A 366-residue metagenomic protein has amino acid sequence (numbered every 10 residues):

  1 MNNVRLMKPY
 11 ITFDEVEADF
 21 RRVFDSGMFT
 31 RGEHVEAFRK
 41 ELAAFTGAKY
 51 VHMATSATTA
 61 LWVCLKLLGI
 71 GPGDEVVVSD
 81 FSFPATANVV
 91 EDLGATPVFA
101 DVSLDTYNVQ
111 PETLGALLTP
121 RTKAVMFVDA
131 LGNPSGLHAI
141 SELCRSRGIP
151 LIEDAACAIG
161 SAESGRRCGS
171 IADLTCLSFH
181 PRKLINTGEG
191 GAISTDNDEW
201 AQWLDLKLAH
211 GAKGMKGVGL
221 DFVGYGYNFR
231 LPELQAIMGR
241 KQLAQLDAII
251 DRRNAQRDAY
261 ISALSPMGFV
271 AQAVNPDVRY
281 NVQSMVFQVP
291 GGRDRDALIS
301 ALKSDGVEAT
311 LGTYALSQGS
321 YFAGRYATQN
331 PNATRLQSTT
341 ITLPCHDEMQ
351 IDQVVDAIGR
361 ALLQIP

Functional and structural regions predicted by a protein language model:
M1-L67, G71, D92-L93, F127 (+3 more regions): Conserved PLP-binding active-site segment in aminotransferase class I/II-type PLP enzymes
Y10, E36-E41, F45-V51, E112 (+5 more regions): PLP-dependent aminotransferase class I/II
T12, T30, S82, D105-T106 (+3 more regions): Glycine-/small-residue-rich active-site loops that bind phosphorylated ligands and cofactors
H52, V77, V98, L151-I152 (+3 more regions): Structural detector of well-ordered beta-strand residues that form the stable sheet scaffold of enzyme domains
A54, A100, L343: Hydrophobic residues at beta-strand termini and immediately following loops that shape nucleotide-binding pockets
K66-A155, A162: PLP-dependent aminotransferase-like
E153-T187, K216-F222: Conserved active-site segment immediately N-terminal to the catalytic lysine that forms the internal aldimine
S170-A212, E233: Active-site PLP attachment segment
